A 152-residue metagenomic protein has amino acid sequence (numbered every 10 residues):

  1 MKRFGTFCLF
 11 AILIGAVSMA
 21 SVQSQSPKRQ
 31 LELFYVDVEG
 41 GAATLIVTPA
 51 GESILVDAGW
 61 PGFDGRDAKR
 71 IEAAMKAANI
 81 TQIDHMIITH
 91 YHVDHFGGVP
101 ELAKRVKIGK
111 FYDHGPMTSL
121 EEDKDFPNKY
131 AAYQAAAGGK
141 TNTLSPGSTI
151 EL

Functional and structural regions predicted by a protein language model:
K2-A11, S18-L152: Non-globular, low-confidence helical/coil segments that flank catalytic cores
